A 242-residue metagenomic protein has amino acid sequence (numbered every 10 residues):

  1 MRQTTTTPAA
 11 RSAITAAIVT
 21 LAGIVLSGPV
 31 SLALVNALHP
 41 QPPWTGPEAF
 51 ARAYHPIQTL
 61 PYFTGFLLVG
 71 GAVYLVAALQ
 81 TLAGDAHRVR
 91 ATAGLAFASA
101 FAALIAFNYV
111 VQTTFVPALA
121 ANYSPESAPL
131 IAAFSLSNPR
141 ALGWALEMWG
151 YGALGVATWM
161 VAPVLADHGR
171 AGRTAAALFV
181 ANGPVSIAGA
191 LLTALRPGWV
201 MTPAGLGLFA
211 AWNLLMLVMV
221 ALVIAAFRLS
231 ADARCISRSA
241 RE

Functional and structural regions predicted by a protein language model:
R2-E242: Hydrophobic, aromatic-enriched alpha-helical segments typical of multi-pass transmembrane helices
